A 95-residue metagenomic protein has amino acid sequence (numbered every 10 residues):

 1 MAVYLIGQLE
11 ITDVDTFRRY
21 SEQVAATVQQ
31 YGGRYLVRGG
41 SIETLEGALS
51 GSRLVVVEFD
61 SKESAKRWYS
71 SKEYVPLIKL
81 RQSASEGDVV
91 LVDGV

Functional and structural regions predicted by a protein language model:
M1-V56, D60-S70, D93-V95: Short S/T/G/P-rich N-terminal loop/turn motif that feeds into the first structured element of a domain
K62-V90: C-terminal structural segments of small proteins and small subunits
